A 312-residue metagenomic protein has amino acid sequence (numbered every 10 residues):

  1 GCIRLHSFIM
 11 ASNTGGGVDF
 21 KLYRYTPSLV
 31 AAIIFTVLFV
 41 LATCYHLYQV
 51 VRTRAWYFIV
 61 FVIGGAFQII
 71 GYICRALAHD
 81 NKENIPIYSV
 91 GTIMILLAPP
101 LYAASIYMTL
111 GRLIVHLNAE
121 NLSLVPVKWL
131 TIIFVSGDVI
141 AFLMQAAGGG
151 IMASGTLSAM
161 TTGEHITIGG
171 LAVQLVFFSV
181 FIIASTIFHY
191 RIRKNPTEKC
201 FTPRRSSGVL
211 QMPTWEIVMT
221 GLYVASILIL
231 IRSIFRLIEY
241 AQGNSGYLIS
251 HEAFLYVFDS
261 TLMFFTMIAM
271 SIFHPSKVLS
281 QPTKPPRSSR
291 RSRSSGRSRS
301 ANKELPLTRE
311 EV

Functional and structural regions predicted by a protein language model:
G1-M10, Y190-T214, P275-V312: Intrinsically disordered, low-complexity terminal tails of fungal membrane proteins
C2-P99, A103, G111-V115, N121-I132: Membrane-proximal first intracellular loop
L29, Y88-L101, Q145, T161-F178 (+1 more regions): Extracellular loop 3-seventh transmembrane helix
F39-L47, Y72, L96-S123, V139-A153 (+3 more regions): Cytoplasm-facing ends of alpha-helical transmembrane segments in multi-pass membrane proteins
R54, F58, D80-N84, G111-E120 (+6 more regions): Transmembrane helix-loop junctions in multipass membrane proteins, especially transporters and channels
Q68-D80, M144-G155, I229-G243: Helix-to-loop junction signature of class
I140, A147-V176, V180-V218, I231-I234: Membrane-interfacial loop- and helix-cap regions that link adjacent transmembrane helices in polytopic membrane proteins
